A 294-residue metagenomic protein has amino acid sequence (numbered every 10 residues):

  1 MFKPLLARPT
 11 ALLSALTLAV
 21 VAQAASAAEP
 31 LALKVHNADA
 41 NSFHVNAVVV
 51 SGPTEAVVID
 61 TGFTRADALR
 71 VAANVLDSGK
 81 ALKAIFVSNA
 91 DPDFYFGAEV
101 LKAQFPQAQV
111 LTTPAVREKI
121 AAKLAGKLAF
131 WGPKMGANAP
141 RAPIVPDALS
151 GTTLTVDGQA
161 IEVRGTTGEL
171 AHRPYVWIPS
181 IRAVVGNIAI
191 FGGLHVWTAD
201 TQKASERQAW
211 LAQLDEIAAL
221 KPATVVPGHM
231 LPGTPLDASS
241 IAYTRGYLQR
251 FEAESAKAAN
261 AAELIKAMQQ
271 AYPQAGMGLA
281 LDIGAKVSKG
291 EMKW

Functional and structural regions predicted by a protein language model:
M1-S14: Bacterial N-terminal signal peptides that target proteins for export
A11-Q23: Bacterial N-terminal signal peptides
A28-D77, Y175-I178, R182-I188: Conserved beta-strand hairpin/beta-sheet module of binuclear metal-dependent hydrolase folds, prominently
A40-N41, F63-A66, N89-F94, V116-K119 (+4 more regions): Solvent-exposed loop/turn segments at secondary-structure junctions within structured extracellular/periplasmic domains
F63-T64, R164-G168, H172-A242, G246 (+1 more regions): Metallo-beta-lactamase
A66-L111: Active-site metal-binding motif and surrounding structural segment of the metallo-beta-lactamase
K119-H172, P179-S180, L214, A218: Metallo-beta-lactamase
A219-T224, L231-W294: Accessory terminal helices/loops
